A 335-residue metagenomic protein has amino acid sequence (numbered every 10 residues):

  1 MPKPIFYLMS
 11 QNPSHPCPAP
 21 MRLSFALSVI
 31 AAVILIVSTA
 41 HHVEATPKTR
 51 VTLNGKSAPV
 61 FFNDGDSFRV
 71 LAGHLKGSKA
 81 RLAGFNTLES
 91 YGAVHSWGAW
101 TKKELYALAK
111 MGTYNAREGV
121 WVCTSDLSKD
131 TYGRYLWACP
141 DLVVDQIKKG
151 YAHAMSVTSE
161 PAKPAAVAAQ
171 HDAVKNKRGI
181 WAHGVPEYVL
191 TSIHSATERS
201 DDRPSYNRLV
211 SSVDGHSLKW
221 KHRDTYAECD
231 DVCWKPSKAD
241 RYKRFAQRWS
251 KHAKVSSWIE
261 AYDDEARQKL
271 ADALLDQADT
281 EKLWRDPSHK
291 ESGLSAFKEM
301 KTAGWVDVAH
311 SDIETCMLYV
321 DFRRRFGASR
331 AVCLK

Functional and structural regions predicted by a protein language model:
P2-K3, M21-F25: Positively charged n-region of N-terminal signal peptides that target proteins for export
S28-S38: Bacterial N-terminal signal peptides
H41-K335: Small beta-barrel nucleic-acid-binding modules, primarily SNase/OB-fold domains and secondarily Tudor-like barrels
